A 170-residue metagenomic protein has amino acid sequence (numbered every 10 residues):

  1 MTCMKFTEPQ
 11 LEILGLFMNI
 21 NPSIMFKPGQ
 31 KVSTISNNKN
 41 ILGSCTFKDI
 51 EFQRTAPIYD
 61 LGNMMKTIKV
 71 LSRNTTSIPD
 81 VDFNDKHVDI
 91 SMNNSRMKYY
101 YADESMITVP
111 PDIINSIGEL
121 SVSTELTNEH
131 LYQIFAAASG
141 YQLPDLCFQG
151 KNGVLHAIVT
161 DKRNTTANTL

Functional and structural regions predicted by a protein language model:
M1-Y99, E119-L170: DNA polymerase processivity clamps
D103: A glycine-rich, hydrophobic loop/mini-helix early in the fold
M106-T124: Long, charge-dense
